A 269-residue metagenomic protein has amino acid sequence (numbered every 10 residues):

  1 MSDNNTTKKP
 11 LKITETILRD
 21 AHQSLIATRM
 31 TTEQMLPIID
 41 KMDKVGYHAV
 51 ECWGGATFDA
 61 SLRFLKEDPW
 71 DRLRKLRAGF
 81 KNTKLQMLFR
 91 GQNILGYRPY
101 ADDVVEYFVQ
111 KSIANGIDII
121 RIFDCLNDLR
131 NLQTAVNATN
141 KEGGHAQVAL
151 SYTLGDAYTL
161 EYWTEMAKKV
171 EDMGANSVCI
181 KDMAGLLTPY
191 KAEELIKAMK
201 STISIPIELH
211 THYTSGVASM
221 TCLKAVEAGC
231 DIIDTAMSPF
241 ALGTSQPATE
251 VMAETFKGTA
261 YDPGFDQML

Functional and structural regions predicted by a protein language model:
M1-R121, C125-L269: Catalytic cores and adjacent flexible loops of soluble metabolic enzymes that perform enolate/carbanion chemistry on
